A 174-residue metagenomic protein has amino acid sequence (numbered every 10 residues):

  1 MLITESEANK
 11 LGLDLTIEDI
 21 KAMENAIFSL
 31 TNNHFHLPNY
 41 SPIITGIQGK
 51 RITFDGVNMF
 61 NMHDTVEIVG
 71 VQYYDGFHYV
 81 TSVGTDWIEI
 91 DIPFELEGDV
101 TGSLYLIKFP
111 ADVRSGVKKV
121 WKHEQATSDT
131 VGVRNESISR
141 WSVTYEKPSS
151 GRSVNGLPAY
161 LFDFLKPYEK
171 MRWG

Functional and structural regions predicted by a protein language model:
M1-S115, S128, S153-G174: Conserved short "hinge" loops at termini or chain/domain junctions
V117-W121: Structured, non-membrane catalytic/scaffold regions adjacent to prosthetic-group chemistry
A126-V133: Short acidic, Pro/Gly- and aromatic-enriched capping/linker segments at domain boundaries
R134-I138: Short acidic-hydrophobic surface loop/beta-edge motif
S139-G151: Protein-protein interaction interfaces in oligomeric scaffolds, predominantly long amphipathic alpha-helices
